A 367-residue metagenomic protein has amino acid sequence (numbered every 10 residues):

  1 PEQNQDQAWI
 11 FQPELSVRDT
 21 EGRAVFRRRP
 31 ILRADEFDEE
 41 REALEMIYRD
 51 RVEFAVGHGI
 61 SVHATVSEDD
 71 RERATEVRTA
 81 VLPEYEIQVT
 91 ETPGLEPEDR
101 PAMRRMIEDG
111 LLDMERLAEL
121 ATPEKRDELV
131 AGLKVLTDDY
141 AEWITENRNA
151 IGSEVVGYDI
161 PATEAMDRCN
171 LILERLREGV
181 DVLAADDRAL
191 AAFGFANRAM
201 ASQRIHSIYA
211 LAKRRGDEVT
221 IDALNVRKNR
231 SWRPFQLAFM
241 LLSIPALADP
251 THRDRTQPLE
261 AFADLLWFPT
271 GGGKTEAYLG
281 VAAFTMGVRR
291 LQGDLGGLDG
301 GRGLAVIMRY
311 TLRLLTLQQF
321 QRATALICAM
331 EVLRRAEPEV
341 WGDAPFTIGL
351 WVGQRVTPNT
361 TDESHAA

Functional and structural regions predicted by a protein language model:
P1-A367: N-terminal helicase ATP-binding lobe
